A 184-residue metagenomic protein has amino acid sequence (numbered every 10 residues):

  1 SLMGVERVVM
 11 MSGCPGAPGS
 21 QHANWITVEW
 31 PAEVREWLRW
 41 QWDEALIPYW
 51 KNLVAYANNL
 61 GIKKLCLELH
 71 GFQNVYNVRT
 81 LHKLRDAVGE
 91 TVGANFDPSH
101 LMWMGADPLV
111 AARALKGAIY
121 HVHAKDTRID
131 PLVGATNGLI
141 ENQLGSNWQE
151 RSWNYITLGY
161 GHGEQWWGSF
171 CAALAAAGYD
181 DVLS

Functional and structural regions predicted by a protein language model:
S1-G93: Active-site acidic/histidine proton-transfer and metal-coordination neighborhood in alpha/beta enzyme cores
V8-M10, L65-L67, V92-D97, Y120-A124 (+1 more regions): Hydrophobic faces of well-ordered beta-strands that scaffold small-molecule active sites in alpha/beta enzyme cores
G13-P15, H70-F72, D97-L101, K125-I129 (+2 more regions): Active-site beta-loop-alpha junctions enriched in small/polar residues
Q21, I26, L38, L46 (+4 more regions): Acidic, low-complexity intrinsically disordered regions
V34-Q41, N95-S99, E150-Y155: Short, basic, helix/turn surface patches
D43, V78-H82, M102-D180: Gly/Pro-rich active-site loop or hairpin
W50, L60, H100, D181-S184: Tryptophan-centric aromatic hotspots in well-structured domains and transmembrane helices
